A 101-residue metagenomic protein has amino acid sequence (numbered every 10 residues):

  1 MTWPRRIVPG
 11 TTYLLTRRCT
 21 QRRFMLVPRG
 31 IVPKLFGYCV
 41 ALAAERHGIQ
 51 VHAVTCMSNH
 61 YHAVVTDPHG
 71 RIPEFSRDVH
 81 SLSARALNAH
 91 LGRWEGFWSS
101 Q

Functional and structural regions predicted by a protein language model:
M1-Q101: Short catalytic/metal-binding and nucleic-acid-binding patches
